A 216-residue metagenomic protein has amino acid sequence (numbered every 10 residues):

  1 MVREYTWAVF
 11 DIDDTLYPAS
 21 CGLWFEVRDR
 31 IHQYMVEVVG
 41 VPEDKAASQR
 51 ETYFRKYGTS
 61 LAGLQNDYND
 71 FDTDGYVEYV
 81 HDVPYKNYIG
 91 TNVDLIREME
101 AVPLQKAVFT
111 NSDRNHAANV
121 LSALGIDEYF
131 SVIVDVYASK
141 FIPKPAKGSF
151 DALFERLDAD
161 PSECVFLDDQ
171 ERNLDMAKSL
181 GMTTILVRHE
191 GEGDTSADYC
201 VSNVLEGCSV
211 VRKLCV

Functional and structural regions predicted by a protein language model:
M1-Y5, E100, A107, D113-V216: Asp-based, Mg2+/Mn2+-dependent phosphohydrolase catalytic module
V2-I96, E100, N115: N-terminal helical cap/lid subdomain that shapes the substrate entry/recognition surface in HAD-like hydrolases
S20, M35, Y53, Q65 (+4 more regions): Generic anion/oxyanion-binding catalytic loop in active/binding sites
